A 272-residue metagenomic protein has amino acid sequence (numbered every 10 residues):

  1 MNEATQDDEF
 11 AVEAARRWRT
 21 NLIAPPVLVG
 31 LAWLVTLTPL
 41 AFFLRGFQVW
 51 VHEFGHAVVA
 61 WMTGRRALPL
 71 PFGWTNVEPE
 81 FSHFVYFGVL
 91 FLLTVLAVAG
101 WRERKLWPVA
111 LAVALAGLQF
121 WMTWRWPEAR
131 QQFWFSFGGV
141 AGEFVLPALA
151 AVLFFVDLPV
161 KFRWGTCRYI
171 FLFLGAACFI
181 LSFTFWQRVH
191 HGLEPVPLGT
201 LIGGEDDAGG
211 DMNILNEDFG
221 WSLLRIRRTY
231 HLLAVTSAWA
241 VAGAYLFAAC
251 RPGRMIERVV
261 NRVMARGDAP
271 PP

Functional and structural regions predicted by a protein language model:
M1-T36: Topogenic membrane-insertion module of multi-pass membrane proteins
W33-L34, L115-R125, L174-F185: Aromatic-anchored segments of alpha-helical transmembrane domains
V35-F91: Small-residue-rich helix-interface/hinge motifs
E80-V89, F133-L149, F173, I226-S237: Membrane-interface loop-to-helix entry segments
L93-E103, T123: C-terminal ends of transmembrane helices
R104-G117, S136-A148, R163-L172: Cytoplasmic-side transmembrane-helix entry/capping segments in multi-pass membrane proteins
R125-W134, F185-R188: Membrane-interface helix caps and helix-loop-helix hairpins in membrane proteins
A151-P272: C-terminal membrane-associated helical module and adjoining short loops/tails
